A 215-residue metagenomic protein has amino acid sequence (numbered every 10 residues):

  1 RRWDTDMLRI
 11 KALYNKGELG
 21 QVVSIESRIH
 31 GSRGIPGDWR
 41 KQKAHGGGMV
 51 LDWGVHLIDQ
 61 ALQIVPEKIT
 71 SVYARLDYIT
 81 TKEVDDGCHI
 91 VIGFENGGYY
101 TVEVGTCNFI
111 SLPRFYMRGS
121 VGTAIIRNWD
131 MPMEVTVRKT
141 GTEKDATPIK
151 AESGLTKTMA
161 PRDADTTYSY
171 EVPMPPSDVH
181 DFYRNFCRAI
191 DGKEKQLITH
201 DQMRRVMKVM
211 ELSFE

Functional and structural regions predicted by a protein language model:
R2-T81: Predominantly a Rossmann-like dinucleotide-binding segment in NAD(P)-dependent oxidoreductases
D6-M7, L57-I58, V179-R184, M210: A general structural signal for well-ordered alpha-helical segments in protein cores
K68, N96-G98, G122-T123, E194: Short acidic/polar mixed-charge low-complexity motifs
E83-G87: A short, glycine/Asx- and small/polar-enriched loop/turn that sits immediately N-terminal to a beta-strand
I90-G97, M117-G119: Active-site beta-strand termini and strand-to-loop segments that position acidic
E103-S111: Glycine-rich phosphate/pyrophosphate-binding beta-alpha loops
V121-L197, D201: C-terminal glycine/acidic-rich active-site capping loop/insertion
V209-E215: Short arginine-rich
